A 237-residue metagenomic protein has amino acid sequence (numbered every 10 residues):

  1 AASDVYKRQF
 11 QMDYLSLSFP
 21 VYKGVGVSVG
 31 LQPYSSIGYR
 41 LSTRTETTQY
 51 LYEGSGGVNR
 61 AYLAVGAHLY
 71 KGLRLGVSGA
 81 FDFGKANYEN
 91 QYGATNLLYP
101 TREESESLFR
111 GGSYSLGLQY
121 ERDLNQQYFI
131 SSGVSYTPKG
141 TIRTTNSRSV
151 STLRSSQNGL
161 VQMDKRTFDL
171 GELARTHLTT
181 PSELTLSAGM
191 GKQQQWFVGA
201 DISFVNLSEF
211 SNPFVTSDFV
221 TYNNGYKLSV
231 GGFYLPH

Functional and structural regions predicted by a protein language model:
A2-Q9: Conserved small/polar residues in nucleotide/adenosyl-binding loops
D4, P20-H237: Outer-membrane beta-barrel porins/channels
